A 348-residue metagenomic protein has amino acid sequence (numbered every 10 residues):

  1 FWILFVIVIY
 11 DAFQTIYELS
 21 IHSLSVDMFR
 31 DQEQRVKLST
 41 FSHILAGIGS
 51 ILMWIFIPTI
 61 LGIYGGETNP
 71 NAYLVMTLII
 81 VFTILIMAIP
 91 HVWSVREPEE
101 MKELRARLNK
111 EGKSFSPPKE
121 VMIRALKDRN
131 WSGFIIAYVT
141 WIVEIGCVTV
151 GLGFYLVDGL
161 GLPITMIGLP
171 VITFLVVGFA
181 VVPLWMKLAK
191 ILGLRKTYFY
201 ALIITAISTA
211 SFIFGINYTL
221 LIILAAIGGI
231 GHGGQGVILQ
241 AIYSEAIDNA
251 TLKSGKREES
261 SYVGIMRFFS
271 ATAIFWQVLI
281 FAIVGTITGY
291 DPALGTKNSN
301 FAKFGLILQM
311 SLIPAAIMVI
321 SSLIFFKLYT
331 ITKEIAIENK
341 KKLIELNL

Functional and structural regions predicted by a protein language model:
F1-V6, I213-A225: Helix-loop junctions at membrane interfaces in 12-TM secondary transporters
F1-V8, I16-G153, V157-L162, L306-Q309 (+1 more regions): Intracellular loop-helix junctions on the cytosolic face of multi-pass helical membrane proteins
S50-N71, I274-A302: Transmembrane alpha-helix termini and helix-breaking/packing motifs in multi-pass membrane transporters
I51, L175-P183, F275: Residue-level signature of mid-helix packing/kink "hotspots" within the transmembrane helices of 12-pass Major
I80, L169-G178, G228, S270: Transmembrane alpha-helical segments of major facilitator superfamily
A180-L194: Helix-to-loop junctions at the C-terminal end of transmembrane segments in multipass secondary transporters
K196-S211: Structural signature of the two symmetry-related core transmembrane helices
S254-T288: A late C-terminal transmembrane helix in Major Facilitator Superfamily
